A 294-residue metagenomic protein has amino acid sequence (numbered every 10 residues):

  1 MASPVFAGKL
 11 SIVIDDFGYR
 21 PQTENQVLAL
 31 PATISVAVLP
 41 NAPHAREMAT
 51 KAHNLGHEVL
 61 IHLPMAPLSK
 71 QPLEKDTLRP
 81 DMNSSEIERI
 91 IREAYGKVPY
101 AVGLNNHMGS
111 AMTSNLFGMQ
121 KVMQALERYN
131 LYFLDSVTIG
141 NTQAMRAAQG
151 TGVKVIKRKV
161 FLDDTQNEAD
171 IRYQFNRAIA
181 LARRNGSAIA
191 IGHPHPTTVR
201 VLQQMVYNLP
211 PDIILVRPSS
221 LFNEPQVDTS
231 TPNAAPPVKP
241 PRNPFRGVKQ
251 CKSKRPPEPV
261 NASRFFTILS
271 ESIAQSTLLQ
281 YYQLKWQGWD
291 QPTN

Functional and structural regions predicted by a protein language model:
A2-P4: N-terminal signal peptide c-region/cleavage motif recognized by signal peptidases
F6-P72: Active-site beta->alpha N-cap acidic-glycine motif
L10-D16, K75-S85, D164-D170: Active-site mouth loops of central-metabolism enzymes
R20-T23, H44-M48, L68-P72, M112-F117 (+3 more regions): Extracytoplasmic/secreted cell-surface and envelope-processing proteins
M48-A49, N141-T151, P225-N233: Glycine-rich, charge-decorated loop segments at or immediately adjacent to ligand/cofactor-binding or catalytic sites
A52-Y100: Substrate-binding cleft of extracellular glycoside hydrolase catalytic domains
S84-N176, R183, S187, H193-I214 (+1 more regions): Catalytic domains of cell-wall/extracellular-matrix polysaccharide-remodeling enzymes, centered on de-N-acetylation
R128-T138, T197-N294: C-terminal domain-boundary segment and adjacent tail
